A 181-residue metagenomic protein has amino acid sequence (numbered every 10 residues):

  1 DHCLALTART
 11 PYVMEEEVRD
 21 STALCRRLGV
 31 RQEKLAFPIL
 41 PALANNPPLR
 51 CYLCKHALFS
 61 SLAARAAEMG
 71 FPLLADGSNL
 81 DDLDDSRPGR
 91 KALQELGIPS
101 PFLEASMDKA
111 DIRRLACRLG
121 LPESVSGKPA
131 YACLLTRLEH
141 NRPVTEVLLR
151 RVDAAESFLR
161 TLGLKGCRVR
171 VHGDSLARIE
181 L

Functional and structural regions predicted by a protein language model:
D1-R118, T161, A177: ATP-dependent adenylation/nucleotidyltransferase module used to activate substrates
E17, E156, E180: Acidic-residue sensor for enzyme active/binding pockets
I39, L138, L181: Short, histidine-centered active-site or binding-site loop motifs used for metal coordination, general acid-base
L103-L159, G163-R168, G173: Mid-to-C-terminal catalytic subdomains of enzymes that bind/position adenosyl phosphate moieties or nucleic-acid
V171-L181: Short, aliphatic-rich beta-strand segments
